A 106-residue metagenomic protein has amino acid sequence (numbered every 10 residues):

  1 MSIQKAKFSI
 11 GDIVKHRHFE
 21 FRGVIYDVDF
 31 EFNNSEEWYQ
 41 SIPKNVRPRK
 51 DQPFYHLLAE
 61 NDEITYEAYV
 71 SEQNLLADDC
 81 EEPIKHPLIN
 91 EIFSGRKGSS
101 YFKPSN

Functional and structural regions predicted by a protein language model:
M1-I13, H18-R22, D29-F32, K103-N106: Mixed-charge, Lys/Arg-rich low-complexity intrinsically disordered regions
M1-I3, P43-N45, L88-I89: Intrinsically disordered, low-complexity segments enriched in polar/charged residues with Gly/Pro, especially when
F8, F21, P43, F54-Y55 (+1 more regions): Broad hydrophobic/π-residue packing in well-ordered secondary structure
D12, S41-V46: Intrinsically disordered, low-complexity boundary segments flanking structured domains
I25-Y26, E37: Short amphipathic alpha-helical leader/targeting segments
D27-D29, A59: Residue-level signal for short segments within beta-strands and strand-turn junctions of well-structured beta-sheet
F32-S41: Short, solvent-exposed secondary-structure boundary/capping segments
R47-N106: Intrinsically disordered, low-complexity, charged/polar segments
